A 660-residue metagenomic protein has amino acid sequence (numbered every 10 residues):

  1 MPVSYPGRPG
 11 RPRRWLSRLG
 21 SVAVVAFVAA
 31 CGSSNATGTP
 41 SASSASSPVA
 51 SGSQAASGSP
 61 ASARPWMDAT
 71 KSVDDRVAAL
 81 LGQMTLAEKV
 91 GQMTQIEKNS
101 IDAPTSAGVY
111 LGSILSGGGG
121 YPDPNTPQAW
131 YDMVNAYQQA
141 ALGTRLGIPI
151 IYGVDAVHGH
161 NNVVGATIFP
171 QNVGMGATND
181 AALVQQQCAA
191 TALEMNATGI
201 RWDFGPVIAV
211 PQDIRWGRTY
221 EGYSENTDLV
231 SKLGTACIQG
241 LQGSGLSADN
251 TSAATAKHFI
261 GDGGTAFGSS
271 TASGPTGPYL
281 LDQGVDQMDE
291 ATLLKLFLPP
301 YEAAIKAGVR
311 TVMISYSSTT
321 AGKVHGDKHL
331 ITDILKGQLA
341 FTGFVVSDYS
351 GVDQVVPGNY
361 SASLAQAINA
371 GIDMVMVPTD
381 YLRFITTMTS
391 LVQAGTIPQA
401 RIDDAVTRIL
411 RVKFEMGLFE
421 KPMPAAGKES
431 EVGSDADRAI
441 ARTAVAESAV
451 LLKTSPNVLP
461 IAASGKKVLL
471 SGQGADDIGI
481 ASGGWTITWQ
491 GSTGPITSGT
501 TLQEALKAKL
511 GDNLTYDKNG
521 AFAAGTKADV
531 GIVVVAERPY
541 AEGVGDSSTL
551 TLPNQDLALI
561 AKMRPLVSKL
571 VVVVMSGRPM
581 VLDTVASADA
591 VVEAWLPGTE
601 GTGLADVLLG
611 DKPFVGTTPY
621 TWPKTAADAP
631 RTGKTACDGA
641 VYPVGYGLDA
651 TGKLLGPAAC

Functional and structural regions predicted by a protein language model:
M1-S4, S72: Intrinsically disordered, low-complexity Pro/Gly-rich regions
V3-G20: Bacterial N-terminal signal peptides that target proteins for export
F27-A30: C-terminal motif of bacterial Sec signal peptides marking the signal peptidase cleavage site
G32, A36-C660: Glycoside hydrolase catalytic-domain context in secreted enzymes
